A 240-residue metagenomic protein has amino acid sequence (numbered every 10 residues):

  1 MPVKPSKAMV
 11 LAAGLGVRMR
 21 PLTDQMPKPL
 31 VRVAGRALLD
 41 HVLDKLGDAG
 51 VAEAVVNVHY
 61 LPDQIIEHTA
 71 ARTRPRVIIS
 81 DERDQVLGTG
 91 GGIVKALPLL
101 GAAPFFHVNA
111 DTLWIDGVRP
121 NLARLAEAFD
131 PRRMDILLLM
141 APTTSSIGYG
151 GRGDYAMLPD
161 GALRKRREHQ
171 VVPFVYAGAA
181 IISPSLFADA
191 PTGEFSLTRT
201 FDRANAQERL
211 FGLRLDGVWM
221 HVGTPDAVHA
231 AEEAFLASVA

Functional and structural regions predicted by a protein language model:
M1-V10, R18, R32, R36-N109 (+4 more regions): Conserved N-terminal catalytic core of the sugar/cofactor nucleotidyltransferase
A13, H59, A110, A141-P142 (+1 more regions): Cofactor-binding loop segments of dinucleotide-utilizing enzymes, especially the Rossmann-like FAD- and NAD(P)+-binding
L15, M26, L61, R83 (+1 more regions): A generic "binding-loop/recognition-motif" signal
P21-D24: Conserved catalytic-core motifs of eukaryotic protein kinase domains, centered on the activation segment
L30, I79-S80, I136, G212: Generic preference for hydrophobic
Y60, I136-R152: Short beta-strand-to-loop element that shapes/binds the nucleotide-sugar donor at the catalytic cleft/hinge
A71-R74, P98, R124-L125, G153-L158 (+1 more regions): Short, hinge-like loop/turn segments at secondary-structure boundaries
F105-F106, L113, G117-R133, T143-I147 (+1 more regions): Catalytic-core segments of class I nucleotidyltransferases/pyrophosphorylases that form NMP-activated intermediates
